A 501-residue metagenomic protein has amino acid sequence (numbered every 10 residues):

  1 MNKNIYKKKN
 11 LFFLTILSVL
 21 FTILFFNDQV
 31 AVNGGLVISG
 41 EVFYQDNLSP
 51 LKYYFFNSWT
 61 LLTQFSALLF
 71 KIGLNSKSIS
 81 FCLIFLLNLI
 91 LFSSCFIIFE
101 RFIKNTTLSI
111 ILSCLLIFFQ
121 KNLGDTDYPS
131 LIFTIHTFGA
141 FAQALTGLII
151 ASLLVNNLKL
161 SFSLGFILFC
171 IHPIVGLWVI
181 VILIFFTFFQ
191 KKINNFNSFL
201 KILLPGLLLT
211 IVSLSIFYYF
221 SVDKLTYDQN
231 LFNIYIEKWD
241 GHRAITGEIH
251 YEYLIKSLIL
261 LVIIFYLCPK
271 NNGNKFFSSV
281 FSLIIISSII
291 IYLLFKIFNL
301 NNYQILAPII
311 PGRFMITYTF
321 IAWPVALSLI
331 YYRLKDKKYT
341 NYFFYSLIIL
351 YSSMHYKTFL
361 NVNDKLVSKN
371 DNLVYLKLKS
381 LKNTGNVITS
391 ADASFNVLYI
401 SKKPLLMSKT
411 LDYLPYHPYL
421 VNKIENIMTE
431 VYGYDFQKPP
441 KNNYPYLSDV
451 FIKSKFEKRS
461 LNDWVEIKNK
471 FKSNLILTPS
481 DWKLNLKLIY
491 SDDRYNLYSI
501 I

Functional and structural regions predicted by a protein language model:
M1-F21, T107: Start-transfer (signal-anchor) and selected internal transmembrane alpha helices of multi-pass inner/ER membrane
V19-F92, E100-L116, G124-A142, P173: Active-site lumenal/periplasmic loops and adjacent helix-entry segments of GT-C-fold, multi-pass membrane
V19-L62, N75, P173-V179, F188-F314 (+1 more regions): Transmembrane catalytic cores of multi-pass membrane glycosyltransferases and polysaccharide-assembly enzymes
I117-N122, A322, L329-I330, F343-K365: Transmembrane alpha-helical segments
F141-L160, I193: Membrane-interface transmembrane helices that cradle and orient dolichyl/undecaprenyl
I150-S152, L160-I174, V179-I184, G206: Membrane-interface alpha helices of multi-pass inner-membrane proteins
S368, K379-S454, E466-D481: Short periplasmic/luminal acceptor-recognition loop of GT-C membrane glycosyltransferases, typified by
D449-V450, R459-I501: Aromatic/acidic, Gly/Pro-rich catalytic loop(s) in extracytoplasmic/lumenal soluble domains of multi-pass membrane
